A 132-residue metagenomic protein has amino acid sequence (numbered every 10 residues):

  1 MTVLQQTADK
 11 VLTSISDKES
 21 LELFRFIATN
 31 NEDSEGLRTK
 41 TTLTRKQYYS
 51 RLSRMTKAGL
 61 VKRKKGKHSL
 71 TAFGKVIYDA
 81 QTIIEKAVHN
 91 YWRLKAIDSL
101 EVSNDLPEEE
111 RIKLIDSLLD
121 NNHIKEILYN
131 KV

Functional and structural regions predicted by a protein language model:
M1-E22, R111-I115: Short alpha-helical segments that sit at the start of domains
S16, R25-T29, T82: Short, locally clustered residues in the helix-turn-helix/winged-helix DNA-binding domain
L21-R25, V76: Pre-recognition alpha-helix immediately N-terminal to the DNA-recognition helix within helix-turn-helix or winged-helix
L23, N30-K40: Short acidic, hydrophobic short linear motifs in intrinsically disordered regions
T41-K57: Short amphipathic alpha-helical interaction segments
T56-K67: A short, conserved structural fragment
A72-E101: Conserved segment of winged-helix/HTH DNA-binding domains
L94-V132: Exposed, interaction-prone assembly regions rather than primary DNA-binding/catalytic cores
